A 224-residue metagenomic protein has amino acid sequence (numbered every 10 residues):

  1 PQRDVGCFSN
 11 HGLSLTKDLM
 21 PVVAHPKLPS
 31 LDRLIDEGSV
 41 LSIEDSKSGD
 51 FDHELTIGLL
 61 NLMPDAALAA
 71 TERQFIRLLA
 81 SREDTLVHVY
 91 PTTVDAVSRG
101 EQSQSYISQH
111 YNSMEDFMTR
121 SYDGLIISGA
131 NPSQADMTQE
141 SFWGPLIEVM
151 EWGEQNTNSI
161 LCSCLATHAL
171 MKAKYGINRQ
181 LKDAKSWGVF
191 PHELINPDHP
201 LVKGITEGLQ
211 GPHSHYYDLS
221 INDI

Functional and structural regions predicted by a protein language model:
G12-T138, P145: N-terminal beta1-alpha1 cap of cysteine-dependent amidohydrolase-like domains
T56-I57, G124, N158-I160, L209-G211: Beta-sheet entry/capping signal
V89-T93, I160-C164, H213: A structural signal for short, well-ordered beta-strand segments and their strand-loop junctions that often border
Q104-Q109, I195-V202, L209: Short, surface-exposed amphipathic charged segments that create phosphate/polyanion-binding patches used for binding
I127-N196: Cysteine-nucleophile active-site neighborhood
K203-I224: Catalytic beta-strand/loop cores that center a nucleophilic Ser/Cys/Thr and support acyl-enzyme chemistry
